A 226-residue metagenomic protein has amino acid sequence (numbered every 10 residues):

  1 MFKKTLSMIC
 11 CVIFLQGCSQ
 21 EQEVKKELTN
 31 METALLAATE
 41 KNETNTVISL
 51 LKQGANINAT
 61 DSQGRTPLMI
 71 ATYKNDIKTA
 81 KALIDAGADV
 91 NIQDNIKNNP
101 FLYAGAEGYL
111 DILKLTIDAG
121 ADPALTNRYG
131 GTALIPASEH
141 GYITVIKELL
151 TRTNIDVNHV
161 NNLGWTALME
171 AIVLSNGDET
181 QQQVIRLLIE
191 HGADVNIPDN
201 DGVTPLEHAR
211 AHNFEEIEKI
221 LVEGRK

Functional and structural regions predicted by a protein language model:
Q16-G17: C-terminal motif of bacterial Sec signal peptides marking the signal peptidase cleavage site
Q22-I70: N-terminal segments that cap or nucleate solenoid repeat domains
A37-N42, I70-D76, Y103-Y109, P136-Y142 (+2 more regions): Ankyrin repeat A-helix N-terminal signature
E43-L51, D76-I84, Y109-D118, Y142-T151 (+2 more regions): Ankyrin repeat structural motif
V195-K226: Leucine-rich solenoid repeat scaffolds
